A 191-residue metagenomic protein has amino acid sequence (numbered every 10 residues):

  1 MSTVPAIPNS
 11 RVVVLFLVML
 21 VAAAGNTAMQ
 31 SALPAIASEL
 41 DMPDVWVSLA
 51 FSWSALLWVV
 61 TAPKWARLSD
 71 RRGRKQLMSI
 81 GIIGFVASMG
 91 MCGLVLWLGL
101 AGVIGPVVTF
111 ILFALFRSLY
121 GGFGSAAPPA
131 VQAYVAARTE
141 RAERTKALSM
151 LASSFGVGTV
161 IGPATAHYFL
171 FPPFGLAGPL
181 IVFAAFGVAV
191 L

Functional and structural regions predicted by a protein language model:
P5-A55: Helix-loop boundary and gating motifs at the non-cytosolic
L20, G102-A126: Hydrophobic core of transmembrane alpha-helices in multi-pass small-molecule transporters, especially MFS/SLC-type
P34, G158-L170: Small-residue (Gly/Pro/Ala) motifs that create kinks and tight helix-helix packing interfaces
L49-R67: Central cavity-lining transmembrane alpha-helices of secondary-active solute carriers, predominantly the Major
I83-P106: C-terminal ends and interior cores of transmembrane alpha-helices in multi-pass membrane transporters/permeases
F116-F155: Cytoplasmic helix-loop-helix junction between adjacent transmembrane helices in 12-TM secondary transporters
A177-L191: Symmetry-related core transmembrane helices of the 12-TM Major Facilitator Superfamily/SLC fold
